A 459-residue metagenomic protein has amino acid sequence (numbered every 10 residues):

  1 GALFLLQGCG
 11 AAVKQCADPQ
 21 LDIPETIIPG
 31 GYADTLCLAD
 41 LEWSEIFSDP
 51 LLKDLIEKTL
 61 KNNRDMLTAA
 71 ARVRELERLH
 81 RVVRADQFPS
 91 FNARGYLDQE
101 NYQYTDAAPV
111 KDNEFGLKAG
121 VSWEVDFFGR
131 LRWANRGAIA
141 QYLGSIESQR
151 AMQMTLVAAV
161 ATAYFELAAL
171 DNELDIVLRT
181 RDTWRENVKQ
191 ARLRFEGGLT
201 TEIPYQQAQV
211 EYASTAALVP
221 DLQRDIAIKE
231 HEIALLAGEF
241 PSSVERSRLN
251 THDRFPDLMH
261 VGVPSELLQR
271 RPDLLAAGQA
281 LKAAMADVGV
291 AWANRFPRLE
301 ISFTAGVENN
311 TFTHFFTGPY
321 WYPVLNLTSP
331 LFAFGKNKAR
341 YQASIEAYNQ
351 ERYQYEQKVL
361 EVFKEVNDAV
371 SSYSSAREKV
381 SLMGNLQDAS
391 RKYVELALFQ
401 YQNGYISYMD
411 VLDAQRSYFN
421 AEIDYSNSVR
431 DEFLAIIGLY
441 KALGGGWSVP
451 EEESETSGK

Functional and structural regions predicted by a protein language model:
G1-K61, I139, Q223-Q269, A442-K459: Terminal intrinsically disordered/low-complexity segments used for targeting and assembly
G10-A161, R298-F303, V324, F334-Y341 (+1 more regions): Short flexible linkers and secondary-structure junctions
L67-T68, R84-A85, V125-Q153, I203 (+7 more regions): Sec/SRP-type N-terminal targeting helices
R94-E100, S122-E124, L170, E211 (+4 more regions): Outer-membrane beta-barrel pore domains and translocons
P109-N113, T317-P319, N420: Short sequence motifs at beta-strands and strand-loop junctions characteristic of Gram-negative outer-membrane
L131, A140, E147-V263, S372 (+2 more regions): Periplasmic alpha-helical coiled-coil/stalk elements that build and connect Gram-negative outer-membrane
R185, A213-S242, A376, G384-L443: Short segments within alpha-helical structural elements
